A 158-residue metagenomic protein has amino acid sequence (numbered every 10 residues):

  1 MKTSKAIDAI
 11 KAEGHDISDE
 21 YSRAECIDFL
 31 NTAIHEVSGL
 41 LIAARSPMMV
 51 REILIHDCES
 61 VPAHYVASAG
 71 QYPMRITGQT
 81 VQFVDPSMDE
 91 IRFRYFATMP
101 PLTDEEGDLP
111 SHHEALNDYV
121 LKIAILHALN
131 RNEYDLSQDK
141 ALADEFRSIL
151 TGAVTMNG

Functional and structural regions predicted by a protein language model:
M1-G158: Glycine-enriched, solvent-exposed interface loops adjoining structured elements
